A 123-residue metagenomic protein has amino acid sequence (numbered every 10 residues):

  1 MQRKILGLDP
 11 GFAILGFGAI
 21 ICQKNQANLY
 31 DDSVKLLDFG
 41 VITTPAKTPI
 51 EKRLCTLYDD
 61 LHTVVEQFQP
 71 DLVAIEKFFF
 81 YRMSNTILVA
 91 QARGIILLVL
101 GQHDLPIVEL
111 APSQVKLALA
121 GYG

Functional and structural regions predicted by a protein language model:
M1-G123: Phosphate- and other anionic-substrate recognition elements at nucleic-acid/protein interfaces
